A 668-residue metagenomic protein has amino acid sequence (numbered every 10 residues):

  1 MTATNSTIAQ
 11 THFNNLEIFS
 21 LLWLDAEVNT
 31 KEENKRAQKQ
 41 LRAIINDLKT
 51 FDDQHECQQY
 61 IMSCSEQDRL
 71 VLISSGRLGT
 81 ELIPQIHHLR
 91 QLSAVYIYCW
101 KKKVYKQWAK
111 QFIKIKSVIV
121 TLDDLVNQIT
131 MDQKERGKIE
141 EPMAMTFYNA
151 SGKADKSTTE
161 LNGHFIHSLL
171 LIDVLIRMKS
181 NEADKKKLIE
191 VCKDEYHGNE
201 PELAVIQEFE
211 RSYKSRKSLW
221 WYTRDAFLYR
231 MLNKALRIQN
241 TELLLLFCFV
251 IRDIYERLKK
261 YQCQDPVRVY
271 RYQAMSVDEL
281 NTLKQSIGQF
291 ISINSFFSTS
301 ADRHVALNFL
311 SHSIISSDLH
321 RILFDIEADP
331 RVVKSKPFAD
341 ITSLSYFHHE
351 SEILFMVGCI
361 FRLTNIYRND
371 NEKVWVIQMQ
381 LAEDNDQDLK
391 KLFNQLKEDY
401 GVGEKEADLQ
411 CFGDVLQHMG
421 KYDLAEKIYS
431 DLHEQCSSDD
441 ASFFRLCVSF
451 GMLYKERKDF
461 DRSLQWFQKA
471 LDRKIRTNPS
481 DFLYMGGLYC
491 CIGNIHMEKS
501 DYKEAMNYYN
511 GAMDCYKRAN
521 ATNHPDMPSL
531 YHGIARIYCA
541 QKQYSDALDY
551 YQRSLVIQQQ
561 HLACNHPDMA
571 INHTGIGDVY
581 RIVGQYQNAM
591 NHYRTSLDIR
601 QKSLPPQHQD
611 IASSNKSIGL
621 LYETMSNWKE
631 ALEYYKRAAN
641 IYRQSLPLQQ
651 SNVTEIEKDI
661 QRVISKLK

Functional and structural regions predicted by a protein language model:
M1-R518, D526-L530, R536-C539, I571 (+2 more regions): Mono-ADP-ribosyltransferase
S437-F444, N478-G486, K503, N520-P528 (+5 more regions): Helix N-cap/loop-to-helix boundary motif
W628-P647, Q661: TPR/TPR-like (Sel1-like) alpha-helical repeat modules
N652-K668: Terminal, low-structured helical/coil segments at or just beyond the last alpha-helical repeat
